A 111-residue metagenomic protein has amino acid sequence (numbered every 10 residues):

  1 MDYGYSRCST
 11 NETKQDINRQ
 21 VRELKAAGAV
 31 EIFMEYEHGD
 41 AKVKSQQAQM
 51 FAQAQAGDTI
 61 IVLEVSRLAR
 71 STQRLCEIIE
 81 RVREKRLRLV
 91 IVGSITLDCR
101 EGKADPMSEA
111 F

Functional and structural regions predicted by a protein language model:
M1-F111: Short, structured surface patches at the beginning of a domain
